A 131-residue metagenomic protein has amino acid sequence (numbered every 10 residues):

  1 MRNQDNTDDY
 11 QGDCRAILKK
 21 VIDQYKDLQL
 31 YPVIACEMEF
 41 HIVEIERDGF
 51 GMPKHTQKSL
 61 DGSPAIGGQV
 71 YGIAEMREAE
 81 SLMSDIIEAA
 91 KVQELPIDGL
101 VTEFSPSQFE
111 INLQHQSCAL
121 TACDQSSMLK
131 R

Functional and structural regions predicted by a protein language model:
M1-R131: Glycine-rich, acidic/polar active-site loops that bind/position phosphate-bearing ligands
